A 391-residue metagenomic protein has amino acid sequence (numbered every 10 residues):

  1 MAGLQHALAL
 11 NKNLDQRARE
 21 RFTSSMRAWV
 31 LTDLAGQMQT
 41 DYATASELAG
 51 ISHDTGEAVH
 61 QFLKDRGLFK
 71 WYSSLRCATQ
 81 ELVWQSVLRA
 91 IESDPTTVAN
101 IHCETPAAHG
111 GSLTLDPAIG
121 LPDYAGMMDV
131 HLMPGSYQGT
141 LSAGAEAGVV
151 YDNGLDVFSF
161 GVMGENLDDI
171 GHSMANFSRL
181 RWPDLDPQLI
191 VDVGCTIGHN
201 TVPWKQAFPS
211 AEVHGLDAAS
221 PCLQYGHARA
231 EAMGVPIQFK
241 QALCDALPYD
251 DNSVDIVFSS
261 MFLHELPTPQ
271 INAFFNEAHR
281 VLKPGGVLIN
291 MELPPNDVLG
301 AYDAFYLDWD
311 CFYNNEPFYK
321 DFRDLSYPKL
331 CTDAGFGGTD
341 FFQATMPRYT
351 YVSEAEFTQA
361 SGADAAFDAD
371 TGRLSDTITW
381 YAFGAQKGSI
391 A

Functional and structural regions predicted by a protein language model:
L8-D15, T23, L48-A143: N-terminal auxiliary segments of SAM/dcSAM-dependent transferases
G164-D186: Conserved alpha-helix/loop element of class I SAM-dependent methyltransferases that forms part of the SAM/SAH-binding
D186-T196: Conserved class I S-adenosyl-L-methionine
V191, H199-A246: Class I SAM-dependent methyltransferase SAM/SAH-binding core
D245-V257: A short acidic, Gly/Pro-enriched loop at the edge of an enzyme's catalytic core that lines a small-molecule cofactor
N272-P284: A short glycine-rich, Lys/Arg-flanked "PGG" loop and its adjoining helix->strand segment in the class I
I289-E354: C-terminal alpha-helical "lid/dimerization" subdomain adjacent to the S-adenosyl-L-methionine
A334-D340, T345-A391: Core SAM-dependent methyltransferase catalytic element
